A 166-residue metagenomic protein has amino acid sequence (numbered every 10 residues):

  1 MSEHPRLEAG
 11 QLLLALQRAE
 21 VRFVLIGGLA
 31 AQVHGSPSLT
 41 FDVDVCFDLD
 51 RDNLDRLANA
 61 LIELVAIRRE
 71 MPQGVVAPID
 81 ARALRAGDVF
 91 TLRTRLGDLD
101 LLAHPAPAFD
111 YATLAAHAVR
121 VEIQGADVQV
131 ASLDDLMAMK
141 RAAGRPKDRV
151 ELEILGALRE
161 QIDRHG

Functional and structural regions predicted by a protein language model:
M1-G166: Compositionally biased terminal segments of proteins
